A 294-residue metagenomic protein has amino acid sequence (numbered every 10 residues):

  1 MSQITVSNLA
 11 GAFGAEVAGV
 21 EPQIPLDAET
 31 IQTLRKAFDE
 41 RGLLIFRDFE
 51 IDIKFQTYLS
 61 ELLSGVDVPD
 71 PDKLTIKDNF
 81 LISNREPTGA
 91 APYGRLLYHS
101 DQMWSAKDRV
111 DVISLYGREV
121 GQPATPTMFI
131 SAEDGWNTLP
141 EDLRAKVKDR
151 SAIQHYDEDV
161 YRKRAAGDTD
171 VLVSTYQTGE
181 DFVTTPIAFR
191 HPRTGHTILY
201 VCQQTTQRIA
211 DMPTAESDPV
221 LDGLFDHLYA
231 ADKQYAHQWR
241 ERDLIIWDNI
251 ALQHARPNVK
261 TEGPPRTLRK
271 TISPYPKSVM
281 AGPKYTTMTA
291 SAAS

Functional and structural regions predicted by a protein language model:
S2-L244, I250-S294: Non-heme Fe(II) oxygenase catalytic core, chiefly the N-lobe of the double-stranded beta-helix
